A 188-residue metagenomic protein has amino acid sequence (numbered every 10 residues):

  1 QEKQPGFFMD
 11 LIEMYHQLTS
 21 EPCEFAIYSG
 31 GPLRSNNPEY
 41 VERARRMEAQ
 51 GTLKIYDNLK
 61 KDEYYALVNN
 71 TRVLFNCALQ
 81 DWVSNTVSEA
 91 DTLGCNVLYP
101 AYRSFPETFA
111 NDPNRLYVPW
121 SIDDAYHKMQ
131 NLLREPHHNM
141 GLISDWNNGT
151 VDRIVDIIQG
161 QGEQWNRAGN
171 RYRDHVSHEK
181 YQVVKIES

Functional and structural regions predicted by a protein language model:
Q1-H16: A conserved mid-protein helix/loop that constitutes part of the nucleotide-sugar donor-binding site
P38-D62: Nucleotide-activated donor-binding/catalytic signature segment of Leloir-type glycosyltransferases, i.e., the conserved
Y65, V87-T92, P106-E107: Short alpha-helical segment that forms part of, or immediately flanks, the ligand-binding pocket in carbohydrate-active
A66-T71: Short alpha-helical donor nucleotide-sugar binding micro-motif in glycosyltransferases
A78-Q80: Aromatic "clamp/platform" in nucleotide-sugar-dependent glycosyltransferases that forms part of the donor/acceptor
N96-Y99: Short hydrophobic beta-strand element within catalytic cores of glycosyltransferases and related nucleotide-activated
N111-D123, L132-R134: Conserved acidic donor-binding segment of nucleotide-sugar-dependent glycosyltransferases
L133-I186: A charged, aromatic-enriched C-terminal amphipathic alpha-helix characteristic of glycosyltransferases across folds
